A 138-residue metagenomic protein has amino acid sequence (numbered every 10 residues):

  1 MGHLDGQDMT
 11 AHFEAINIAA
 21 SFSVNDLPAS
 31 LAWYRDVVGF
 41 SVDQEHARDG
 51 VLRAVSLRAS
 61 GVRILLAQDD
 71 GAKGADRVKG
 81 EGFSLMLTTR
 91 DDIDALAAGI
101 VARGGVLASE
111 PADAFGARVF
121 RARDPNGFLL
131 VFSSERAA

Functional and structural regions predicted by a protein language model:
G2-S21, A32, V37-R90, D94-R123 (+1 more regions): Vicinal oxygen chelate
V24-P28: Short acidic-aromatic low-complexity motifs
N126: C-terminal catalytic core of tyrosine-transesterase DNA break-rejoin enzymes
